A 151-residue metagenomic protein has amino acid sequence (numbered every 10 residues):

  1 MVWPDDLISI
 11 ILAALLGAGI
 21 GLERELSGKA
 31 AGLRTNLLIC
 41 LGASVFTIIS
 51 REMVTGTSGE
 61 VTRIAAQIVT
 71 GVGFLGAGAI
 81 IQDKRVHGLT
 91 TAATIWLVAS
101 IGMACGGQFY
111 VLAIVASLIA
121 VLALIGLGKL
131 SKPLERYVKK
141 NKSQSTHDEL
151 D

Functional and structural regions predicted by a protein language model:
M1-I64, G106-V115, G126-P133, H147-D151: Alpha-helical transmembrane segments and their membrane-interface boundaries that form or gate the permeation pathway
L15-I20, F74-I80, G102: Hydrophobic transmembrane alpha-helices of secondary-active transporters and Na+-translocating membrane complexes
L26-A31, I80-T91: Membrane-helix interface "capping/anchor" motifs
T57-V86: Alpha-helical transmembrane-segment detector that highlights a single hydrophobic TM helix and its immediate
Q67-V69, G88-L97: Short hydrophobic alpha-helical membrane-embedded segments
V72-L75, A120-K129: Alpha-helical transmembrane segments and their membrane-interface exit regions
A93-L112: Interfacial segments of multi-pass membrane proteins
V138-E149: Short, highly charged, low-complexity non-transmembrane loops/tails of multi-pass membrane proteins
